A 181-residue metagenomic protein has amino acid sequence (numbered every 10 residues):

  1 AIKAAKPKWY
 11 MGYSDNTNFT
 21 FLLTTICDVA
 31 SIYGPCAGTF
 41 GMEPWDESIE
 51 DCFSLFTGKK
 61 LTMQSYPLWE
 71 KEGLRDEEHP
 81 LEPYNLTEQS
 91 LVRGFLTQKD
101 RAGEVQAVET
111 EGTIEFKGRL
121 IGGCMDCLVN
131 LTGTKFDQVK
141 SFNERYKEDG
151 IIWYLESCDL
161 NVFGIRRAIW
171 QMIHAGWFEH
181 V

Functional and structural regions predicted by a protein language model:
I2-I26, A30-G38: Short, acidic/small-residue loops that bind anionic groups at enzyme active sites
M11-G12, G122, I152-Y154: Structural recognition of the beta-strand scaffold that forms the well-ordered cores of secreted hydrolase catalytic
S14, N18, E47, R119-C127 (+1 more regions): Conserved active-site and cofactor/substrate-binding residues in soluble primary-metabolism enzymes
T20, T24, F53, M125-G133 (+1 more regions): Predominant activation on well-ordered alpha-helical scaffold segments within soluble catalytic domains
L22, I121, L128, K140-Y146: Hydrophobic structural segments
A30-D126: Conserved anion/nucleotide-ligand pocket segment
G133-V181: Internal helical hairpin/lid segments
